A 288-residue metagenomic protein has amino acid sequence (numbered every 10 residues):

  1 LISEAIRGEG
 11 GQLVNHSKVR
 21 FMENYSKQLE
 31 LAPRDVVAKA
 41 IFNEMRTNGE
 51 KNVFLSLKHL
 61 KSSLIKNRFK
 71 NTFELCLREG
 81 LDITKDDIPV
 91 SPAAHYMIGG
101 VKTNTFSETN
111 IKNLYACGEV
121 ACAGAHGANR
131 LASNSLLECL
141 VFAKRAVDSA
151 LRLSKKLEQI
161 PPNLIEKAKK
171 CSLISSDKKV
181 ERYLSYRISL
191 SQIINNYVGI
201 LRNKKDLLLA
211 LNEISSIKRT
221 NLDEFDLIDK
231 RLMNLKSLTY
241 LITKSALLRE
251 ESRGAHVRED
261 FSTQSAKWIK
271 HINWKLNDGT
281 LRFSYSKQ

Functional and structural regions predicted by a protein language model:
L1-E9, V90-N104, R258: A gly/ser-rich beta-alpha-beta helix-loop segment of oxidoreductase catalytic cores
L1-I88, L140, S149-K155: An anion/pyrophosphate-binding glycine-rich loop and adjacent beta-alpha core in soluble alpha-beta enzymes
R20-F21, E30, I41, Y96 (+2 more regions): Glycine- and aromatic-enriched mobile tails/lids
P33, P89-P92, P161-P162: Proline-rich intrinsically disordered, low-complexity coils
L75, E79-I83, A94, G118 (+1 more regions): Short, positively charged
L77-E79, T84-D87, G100-N104, E108-I111: A compositional/structural signature marking long, glycine- and acidic/polar-rich segments with frequent tryptophans
